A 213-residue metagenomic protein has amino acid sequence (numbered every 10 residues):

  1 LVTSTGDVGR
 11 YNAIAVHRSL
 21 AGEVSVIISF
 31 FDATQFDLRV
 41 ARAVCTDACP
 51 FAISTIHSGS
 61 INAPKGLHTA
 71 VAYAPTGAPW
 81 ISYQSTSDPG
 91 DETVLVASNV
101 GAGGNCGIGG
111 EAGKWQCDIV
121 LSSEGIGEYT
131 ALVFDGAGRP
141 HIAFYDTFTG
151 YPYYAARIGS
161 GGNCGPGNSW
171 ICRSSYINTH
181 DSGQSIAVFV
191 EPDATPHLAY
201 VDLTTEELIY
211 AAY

Functional and structural regions predicted by a protein language model:
L1-Y213: Extracellular, repeat-based ectodomains that mediate carbohydrate processing or recognition
